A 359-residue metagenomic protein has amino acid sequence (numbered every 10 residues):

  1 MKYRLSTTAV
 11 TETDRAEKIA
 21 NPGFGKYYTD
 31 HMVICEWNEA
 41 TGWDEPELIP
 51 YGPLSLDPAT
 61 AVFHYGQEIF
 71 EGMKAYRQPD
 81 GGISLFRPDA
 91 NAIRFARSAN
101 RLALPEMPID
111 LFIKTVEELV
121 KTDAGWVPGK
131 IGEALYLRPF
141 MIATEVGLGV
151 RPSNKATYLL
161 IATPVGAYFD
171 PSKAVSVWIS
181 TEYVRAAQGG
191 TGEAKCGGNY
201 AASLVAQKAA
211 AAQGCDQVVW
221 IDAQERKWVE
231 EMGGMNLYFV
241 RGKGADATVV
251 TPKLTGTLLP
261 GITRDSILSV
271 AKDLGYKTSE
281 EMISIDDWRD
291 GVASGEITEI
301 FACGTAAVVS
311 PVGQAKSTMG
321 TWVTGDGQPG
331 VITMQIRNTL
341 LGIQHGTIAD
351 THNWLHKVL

Functional and structural regions predicted by a protein language model:
M1-D57, F63: Intrinsically disordered, low-complexity, positively charged segments
M1-I19, Y27, Q224, W228-L359: Conserved catalytic-core subdomain
Y3, N21, P88-A92, A96-G214 (+1 more regions): Extended Lys/Arg-rich, glycine-bearing segments that form polyanion-binding/interaction patches within enzyme domains
K26-I34, E39, L48, A61 (+2 more regions): Active-site-adjacent loop/helix segments that line or gate small-molecule/cofactor pockets in enzymes
I34-W43, I69, Y76-G81, P88 (+6 more regions): Short acidic-glycine loop/turn motifs at beta-strand connectors
L56-K74, A306-S310: Conserved phosphate/anionic-ligand binding catalytic regions in large, soluble enzymes, centered on
I109-D110, W126-A134, V218-I221, G275-D286 (+1 more regions): Flexible, glycine/charged-enriched surface loops at secondary-structure junctions
